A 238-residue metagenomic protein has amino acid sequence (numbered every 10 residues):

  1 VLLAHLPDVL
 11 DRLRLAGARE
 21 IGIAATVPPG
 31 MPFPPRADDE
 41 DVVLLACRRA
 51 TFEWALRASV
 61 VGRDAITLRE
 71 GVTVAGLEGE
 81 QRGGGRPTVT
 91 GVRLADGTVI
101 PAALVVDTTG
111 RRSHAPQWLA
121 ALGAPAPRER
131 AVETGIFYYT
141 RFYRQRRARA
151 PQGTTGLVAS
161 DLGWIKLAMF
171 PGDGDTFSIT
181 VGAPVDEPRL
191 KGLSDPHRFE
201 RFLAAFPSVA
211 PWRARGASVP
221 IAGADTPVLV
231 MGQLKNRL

Functional and structural regions predicted by a protein language model:
V1-P28: N-terminal FAD cofactor-binding segment of flavoenzymes
A16, G71, A214-R215: Conserved beta-strand termini and adjacent loop/short-helix elements that scaffold enzyme active sites in alpha/beta
R19-V105, T109-W118: Conserved N-terminal helical subregion
G76-G79, Y143, M169: A structural signal for short hydrophobic beta-strand segments in well-ordered beta-sheet cores
Q81, R147, G172-D175: Short acidic-glycine loop/turn motifs at beta-strand connectors
R112, A120-G153: Central beta-strand plus flanking loop segment that forms part of the substrate or channel wall within the catalytic
L119, L157-P188: Active-site substrate-recognition segment that forms the wall of the catalytic cavity or substrate channel
R189-L238: FAD/FMN-dependent oxidoreductases across multiple families
